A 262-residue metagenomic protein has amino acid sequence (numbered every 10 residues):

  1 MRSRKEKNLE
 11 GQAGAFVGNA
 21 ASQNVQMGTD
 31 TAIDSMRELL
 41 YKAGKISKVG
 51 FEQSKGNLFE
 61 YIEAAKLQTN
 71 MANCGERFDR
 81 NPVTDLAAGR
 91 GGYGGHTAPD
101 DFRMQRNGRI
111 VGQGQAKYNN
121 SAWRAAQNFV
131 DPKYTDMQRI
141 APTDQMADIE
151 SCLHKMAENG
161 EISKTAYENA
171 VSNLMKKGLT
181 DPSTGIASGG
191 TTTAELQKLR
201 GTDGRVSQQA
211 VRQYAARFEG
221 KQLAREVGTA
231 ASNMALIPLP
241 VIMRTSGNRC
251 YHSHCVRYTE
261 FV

Functional and structural regions predicted by a protein language model:
M1-L40: Interfaces and regulatory segments of ATP-dependent nucleotide/adenylate/phosphodiester-chemistry enzymes
K5, L9, V25-G28, A32 (+5 more regions): Non-membrane alpha-helical secondary structure
Q12, F16, S35, L39 (+5 more regions): Charge-rich, solvent-exposed alpha-helical interaction surfaces
D30, S35-V130: Catalytic centers of nucleases
G108, N159-G160, G185, G204: Intrinsic-disorder/low-complexity loop/linker signature
Q115-K117, S121-T184: A recognition module on extended beta-rich or small alphabeta surfaces enriched in W/G with H and D/E
V171-F218, Q222: Mature extracellular/secreted ectodomains of secretory-pathway proteins
Q208-V262: Membrane-penetrating hydrophobic segments
